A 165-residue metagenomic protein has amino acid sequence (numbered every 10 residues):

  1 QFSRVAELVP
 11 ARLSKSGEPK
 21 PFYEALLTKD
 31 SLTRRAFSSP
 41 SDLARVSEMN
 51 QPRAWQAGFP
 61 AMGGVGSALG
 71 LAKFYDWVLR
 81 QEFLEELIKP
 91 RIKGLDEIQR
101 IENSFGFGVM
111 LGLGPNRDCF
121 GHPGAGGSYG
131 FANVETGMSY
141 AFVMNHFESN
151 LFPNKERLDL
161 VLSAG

Functional and structural regions predicted by a protein language model:
Q1-G165: Catalytic loop of the DD-peptidase/beta-lactamase superfamily, centered on the K-T-G motif and neighboring
